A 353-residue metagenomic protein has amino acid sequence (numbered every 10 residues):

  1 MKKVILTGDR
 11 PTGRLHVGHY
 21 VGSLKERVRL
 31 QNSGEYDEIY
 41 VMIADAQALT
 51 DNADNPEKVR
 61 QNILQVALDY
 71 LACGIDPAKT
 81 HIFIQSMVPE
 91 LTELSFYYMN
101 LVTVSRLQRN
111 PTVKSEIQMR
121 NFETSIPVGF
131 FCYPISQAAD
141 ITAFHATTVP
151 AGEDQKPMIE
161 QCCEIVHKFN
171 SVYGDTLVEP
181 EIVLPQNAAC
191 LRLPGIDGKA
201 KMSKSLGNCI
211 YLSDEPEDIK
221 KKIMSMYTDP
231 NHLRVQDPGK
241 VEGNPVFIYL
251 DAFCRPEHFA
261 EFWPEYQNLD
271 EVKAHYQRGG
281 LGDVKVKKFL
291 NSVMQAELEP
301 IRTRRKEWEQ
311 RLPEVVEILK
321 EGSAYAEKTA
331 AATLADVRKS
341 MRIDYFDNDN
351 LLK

Functional and structural regions predicted by a protein language model:
M1-K3, F346-D347: Extreme N-terminus of proteins, especially the signal/transit-peptide cleavage junction and the first residues
K2-A139, E257, A296-L298, K306: N-terminal Rossmann-like or analogous alpha/beta NTP/dinucleotide-binding catalytic cores that position adenine
T7-D9, I84, H145, G195 (+2 more regions): Pocket-edge structural micro-motifs
R10, Q47-A48, F144-V149, G207 (+1 more regions): A broad detector of the eukaryotic-type serine/threonine protein kinase catalytic domain
P11, T50, D54, V149 (+3 more regions): Short coil/turn segments at secondary-structure junctions
L15-L24, I39-Y40, D45, D54-V59 (+7 more regions): Structured ligand/cofactor/substrate-binding pocket environments in proteins
Y20, D54, V88, T103 (+10 more regions): Short capping/connector residues at structural and topological boundaries
P157, C163-K353: Conserved nucleotide- and phosphate/pyrophosphate-binding catalytic cores in adenylate/nucleotidyl-handling enzymes
